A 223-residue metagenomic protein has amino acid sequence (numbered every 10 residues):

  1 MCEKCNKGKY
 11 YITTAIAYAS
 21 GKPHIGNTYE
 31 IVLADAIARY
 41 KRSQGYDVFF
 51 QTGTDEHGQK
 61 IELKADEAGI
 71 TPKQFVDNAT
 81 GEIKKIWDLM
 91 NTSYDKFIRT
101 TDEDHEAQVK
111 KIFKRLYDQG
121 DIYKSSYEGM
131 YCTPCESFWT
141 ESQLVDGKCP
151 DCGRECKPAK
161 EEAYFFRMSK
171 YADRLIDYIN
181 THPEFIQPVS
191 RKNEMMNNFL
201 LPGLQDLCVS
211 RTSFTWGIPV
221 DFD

Functional and structural regions predicted by a protein language model:
M1-C2, K84, Y117-D118, L144-E155 (+3 more regions): Intrinsically disordered, low-complexity boundary segments flanking structured domains
C2-I122, E136: N-terminal Rossmann-like or analogous alpha/beta NTP/dinucleotide-binding catalytic cores that position adenine
C2-T52, D104-Q108, A159-D223: Structured secondary-structure scaffolds
S20, A65-D66, D88, D95 (+6 more regions): Generic signal for short, ordered secondary-structure residues within or immediately flanking folded domains
I61, A65, W139, C149 (+2 more regions): Short clusters of hydrophobic/aromatic residues that line enzyme substrate/ligand-binding pockets
M90-R99, Y117-M130, S142-Q143, P158-A159 (+2 more regions): Short secondary-structure capping/junction motifs at helix and strand boundaries
K110-D118, W139-G147, P202-R211: Short, charged low-complexity intrinsically disordered segments located at boundaries of structured domains
Q119-I176: Cys/His-rich short segments
